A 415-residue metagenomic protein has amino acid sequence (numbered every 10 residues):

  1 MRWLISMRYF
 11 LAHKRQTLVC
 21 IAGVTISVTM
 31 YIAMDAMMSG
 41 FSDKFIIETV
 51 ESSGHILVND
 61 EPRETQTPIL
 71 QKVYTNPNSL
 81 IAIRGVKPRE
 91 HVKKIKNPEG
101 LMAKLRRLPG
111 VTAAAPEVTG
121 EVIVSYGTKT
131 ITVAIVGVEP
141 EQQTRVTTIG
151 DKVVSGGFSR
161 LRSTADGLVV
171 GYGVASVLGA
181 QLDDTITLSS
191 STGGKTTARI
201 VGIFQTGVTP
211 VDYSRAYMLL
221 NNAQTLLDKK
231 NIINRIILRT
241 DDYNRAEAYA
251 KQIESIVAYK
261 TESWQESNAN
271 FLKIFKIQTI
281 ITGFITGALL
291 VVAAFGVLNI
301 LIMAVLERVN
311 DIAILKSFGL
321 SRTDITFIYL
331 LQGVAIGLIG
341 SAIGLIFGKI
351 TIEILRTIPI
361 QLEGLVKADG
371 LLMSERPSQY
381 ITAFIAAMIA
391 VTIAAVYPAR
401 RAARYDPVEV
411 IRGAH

Functional and structural regions predicted by a protein language model:
K14-F41, K276-D311, V334-I343, I389-I393: Hydrophobic alpha-helical transmembrane segments of multi-pass inner-membrane transport and secretion
M38-T132: Hydrophobic, regular-secondary-structure patches
P62, V174, L182, T187-T282 (+1 more regions): Mechanotransmission and gating elements of multispan inner-membrane complexes involved in transport and envelope
E90-K94, P98-R199, T225-L226: Short acidic/glycine-enriched loop/turn elements at secondary-structure junctions
I302-A304, N310-R356, T382, P398: Transmembrane alpha-helical interface segments in multi-pass membrane proteins
A342-A383, V396, R400-R404: Short helix-loop junctions at transmembrane helix boundaries
R401-H415: Short cytosolic juxtamembrane segments of multi-pass membrane proteins
